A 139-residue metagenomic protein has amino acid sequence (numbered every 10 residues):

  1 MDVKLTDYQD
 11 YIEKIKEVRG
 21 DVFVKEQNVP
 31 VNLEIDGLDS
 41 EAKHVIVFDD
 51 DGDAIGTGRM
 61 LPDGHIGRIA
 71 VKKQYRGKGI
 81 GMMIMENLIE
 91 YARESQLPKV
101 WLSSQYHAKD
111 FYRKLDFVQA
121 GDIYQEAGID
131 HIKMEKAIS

Functional and structural regions predicted by a protein language model:
M1-E34, H44, D51-D53: Short amphipathic alpha-helix that is part of the acyltransferase structural core
R19, Y112, F117: Conserved active-site tyrosine of GNAT-family acetyltransferases
N32-G37, D122-Y124: Short, solvent-exposed loop/turn elements at beta->coil junctions and helix N-caps that rim active or binding pockets
D39-K43: A short, glycine/Asx- and small/polar-enriched loop/turn that sits immediately N-terminal to a beta-strand
I46, G52-A70: Conserved beta-strand in the GNAT
Y75, G79-N87: Conserved acetyl-CoA pyrophosphate-binding loop and the N-cap/start of the following alpha-helix in GNAT-like
A92-Q105: Conserved GNAT acetyl-CoA-binding A-motif
S103, V118-K133: Conserved catalytic-core motifs of GNAT/GCN5-like acyltransferases
